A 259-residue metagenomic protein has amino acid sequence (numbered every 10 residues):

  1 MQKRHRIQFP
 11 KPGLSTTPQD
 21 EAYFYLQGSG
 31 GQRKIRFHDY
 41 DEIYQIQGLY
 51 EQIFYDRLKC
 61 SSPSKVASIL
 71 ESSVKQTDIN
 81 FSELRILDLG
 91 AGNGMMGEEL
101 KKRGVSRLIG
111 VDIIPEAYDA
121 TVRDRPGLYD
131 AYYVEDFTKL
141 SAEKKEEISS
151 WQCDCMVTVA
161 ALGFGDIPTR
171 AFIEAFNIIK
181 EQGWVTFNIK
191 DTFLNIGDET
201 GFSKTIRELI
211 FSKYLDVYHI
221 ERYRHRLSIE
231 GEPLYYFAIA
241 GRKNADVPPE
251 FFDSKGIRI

Functional and structural regions predicted by a protein language model:
M1-F37: N-terminal auxiliary segments of SAM/dcSAM-dependent transferases
C60-S82: Conserved alpha-helix/loop element of class I SAM-dependent methyltransferases that forms part of the SAM/SAH-binding
F81-G92: Conserved class I S-adenosyl-L-methionine
L87, M95-K144: Class I SAM-dependent methyltransferase SAM/SAH-binding core
C153-P168: A short SAM/SAH-binding and catalytic strip from SAM-dependent methyltransferases
R170-E181: A short glycine-rich, Lys/Arg-flanked "PGG" loop and its adjoining helix->strand segment in the class I
Q182-K190: Conserved beta-strand signature within the Rossmann-like core of class I S-adenosyl-L-methionine
F211-I259: Class I S-adenosyl-L-methionine
